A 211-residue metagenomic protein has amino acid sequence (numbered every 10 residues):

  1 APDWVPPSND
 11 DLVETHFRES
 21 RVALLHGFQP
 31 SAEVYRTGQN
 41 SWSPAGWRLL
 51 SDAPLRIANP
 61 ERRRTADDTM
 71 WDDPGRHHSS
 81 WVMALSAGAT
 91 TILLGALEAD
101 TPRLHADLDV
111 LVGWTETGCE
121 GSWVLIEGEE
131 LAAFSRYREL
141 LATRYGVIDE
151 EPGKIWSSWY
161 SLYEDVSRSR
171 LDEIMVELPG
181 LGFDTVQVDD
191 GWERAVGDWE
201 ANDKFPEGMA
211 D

Functional and structural regions predicted by a protein language model:
A1-L140: N-terminal accessory beta-strand-rich subdomains and adjacent acidic, glycine-rich linkers that precede catalytic cores
Y35, Y137, Y145, Y160-Y163: Sequence-level detector for tyrosine residue identity
T37, G113-W114, S122, R144 (+3 more regions): Short, flexible coil/linker segments at or flanking structured domains
T117, G121, E151-K154, S158: General secondary-structure edge motif
E130-A142, L171-L181: Phosphate-binding glycine-rich loops and adjacent basic patches that engage nucleotide phosphates, nucleic-acid
E139-P152: N-terminal amphipathic alpha-helix/helix-capping segment at the start of soluble metabolic enzymes
G153-W156, Y160-D211: Aromatic-lined carbohydrate-binding/catalytic grooves of carbohydrate-active enzymes
